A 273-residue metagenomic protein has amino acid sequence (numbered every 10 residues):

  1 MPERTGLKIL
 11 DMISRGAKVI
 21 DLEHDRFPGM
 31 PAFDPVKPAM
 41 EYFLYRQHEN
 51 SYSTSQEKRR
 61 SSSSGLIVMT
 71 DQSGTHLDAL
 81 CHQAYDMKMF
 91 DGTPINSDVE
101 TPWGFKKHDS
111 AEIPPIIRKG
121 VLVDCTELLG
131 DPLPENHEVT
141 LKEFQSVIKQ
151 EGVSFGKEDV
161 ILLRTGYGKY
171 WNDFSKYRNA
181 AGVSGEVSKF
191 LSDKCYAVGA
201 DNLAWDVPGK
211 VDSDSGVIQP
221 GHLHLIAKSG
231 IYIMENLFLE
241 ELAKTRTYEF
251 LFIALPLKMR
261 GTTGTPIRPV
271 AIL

Functional and structural regions predicted by a protein language model:
M1-L273: Active-/binding-site microenvironments in catalytic and ligand-binding cores
